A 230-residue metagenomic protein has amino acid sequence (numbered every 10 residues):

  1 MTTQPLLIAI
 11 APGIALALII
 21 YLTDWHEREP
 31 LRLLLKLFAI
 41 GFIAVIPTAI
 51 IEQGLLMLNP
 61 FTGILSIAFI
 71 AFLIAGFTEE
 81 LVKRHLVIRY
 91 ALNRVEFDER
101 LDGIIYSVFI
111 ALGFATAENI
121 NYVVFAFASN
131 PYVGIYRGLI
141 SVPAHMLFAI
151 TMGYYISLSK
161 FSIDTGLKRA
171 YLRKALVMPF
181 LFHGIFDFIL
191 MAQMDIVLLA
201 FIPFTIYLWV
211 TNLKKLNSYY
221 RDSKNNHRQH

Functional and structural regions predicted by a protein language model:
M1-H230: Hydrophobic alpha-helical segments at protein termini of multi-pass membrane proteins
